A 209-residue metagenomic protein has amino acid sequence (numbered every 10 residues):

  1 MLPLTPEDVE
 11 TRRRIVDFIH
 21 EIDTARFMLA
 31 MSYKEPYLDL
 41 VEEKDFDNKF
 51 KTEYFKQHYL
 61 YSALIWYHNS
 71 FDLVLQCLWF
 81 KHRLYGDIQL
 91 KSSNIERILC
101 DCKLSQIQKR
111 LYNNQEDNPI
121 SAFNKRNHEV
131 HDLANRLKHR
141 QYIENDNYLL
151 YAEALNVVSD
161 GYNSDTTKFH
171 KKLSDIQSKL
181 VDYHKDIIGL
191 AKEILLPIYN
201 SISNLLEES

Functional and structural regions predicted by a protein language model:
M1-F27, M31-K34, V41, D47-Y61 (+1 more regions): Acidic, Ser/Thr/Gly/Pro-rich intrinsically disordered interaction regions
A63-Y67: Conserved catalytic-core segments centered on acid/base and nucleophilic motifs
S70: Short, positively charged
